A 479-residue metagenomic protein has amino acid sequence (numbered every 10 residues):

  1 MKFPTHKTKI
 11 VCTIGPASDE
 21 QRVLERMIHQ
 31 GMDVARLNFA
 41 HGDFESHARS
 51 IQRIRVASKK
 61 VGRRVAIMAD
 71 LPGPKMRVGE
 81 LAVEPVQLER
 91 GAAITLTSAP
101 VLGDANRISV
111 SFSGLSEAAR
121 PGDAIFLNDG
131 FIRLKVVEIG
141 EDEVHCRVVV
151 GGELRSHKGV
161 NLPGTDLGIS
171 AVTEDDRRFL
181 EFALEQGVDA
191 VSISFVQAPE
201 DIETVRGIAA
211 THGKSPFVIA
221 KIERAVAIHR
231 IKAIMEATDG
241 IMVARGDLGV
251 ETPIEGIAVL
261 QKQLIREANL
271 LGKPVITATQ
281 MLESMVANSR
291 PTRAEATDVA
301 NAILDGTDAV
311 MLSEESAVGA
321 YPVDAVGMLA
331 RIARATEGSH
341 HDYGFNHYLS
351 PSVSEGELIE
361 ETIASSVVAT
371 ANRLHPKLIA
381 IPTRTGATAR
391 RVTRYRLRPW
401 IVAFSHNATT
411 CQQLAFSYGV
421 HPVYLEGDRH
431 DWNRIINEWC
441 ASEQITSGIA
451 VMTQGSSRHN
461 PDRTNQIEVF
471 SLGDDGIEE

Functional and structural regions predicted by a protein language model:
M1-E479: Non-catalytic helical/linker scaffolds that mediate oligomerization, partner binding, and domain coupling around large
